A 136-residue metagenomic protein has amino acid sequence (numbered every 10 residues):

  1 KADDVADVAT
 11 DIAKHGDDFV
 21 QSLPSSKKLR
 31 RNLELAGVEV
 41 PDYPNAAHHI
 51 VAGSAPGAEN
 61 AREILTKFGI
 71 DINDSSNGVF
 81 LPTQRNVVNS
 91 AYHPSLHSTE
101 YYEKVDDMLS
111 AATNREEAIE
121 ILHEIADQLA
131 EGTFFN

Functional and structural regions predicted by a protein language model:
K1-V5: Membrane-active amphipathic alpha-helices enriched in small hydrophobic residues
D7-N136: Catalytic toxin/effector domains delivered as secreted proteins or via bacterial secretion systems
